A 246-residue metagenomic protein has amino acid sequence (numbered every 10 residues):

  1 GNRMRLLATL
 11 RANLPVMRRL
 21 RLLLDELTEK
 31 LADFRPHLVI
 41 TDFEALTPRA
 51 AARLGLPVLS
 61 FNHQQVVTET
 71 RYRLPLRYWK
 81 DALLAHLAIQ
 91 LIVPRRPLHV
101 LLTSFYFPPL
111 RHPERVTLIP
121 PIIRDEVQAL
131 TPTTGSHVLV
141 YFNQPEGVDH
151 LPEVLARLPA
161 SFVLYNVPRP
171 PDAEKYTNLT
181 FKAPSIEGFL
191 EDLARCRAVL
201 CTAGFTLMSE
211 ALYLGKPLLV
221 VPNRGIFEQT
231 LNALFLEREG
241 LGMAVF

Functional and structural regions predicted by a protein language model:
G1-R35, N178: Phosphate/nucleotide-donor binding subsite
L22-L83: Conserved nucleotide-sugar donor-interacting segment of glycosyltransferase catalytic cores, predominantly GT-B
D33-R35, R95, T134, A194-R195: Alpha-helix C-terminal capping/helix-to-coil transition sites in glycosyltransferase folds
L38-F43, S60, E191-L231: A donor-sugar binding/catalytic signature common to diverse glycosyltransferases and related nucleotide-sugar
P48-R53, V93, F107-V116, A129-T133 (+3 more regions): Short loop/helix-cap segments at secondary-structure boundaries that form the rim of catalytic
E69-G147, Y165-P168: A nucleotide-sugar donor-handling region in carbohydrate enzymes
L76-Y78, P184, P217-F246: Nucleotide-sugar donor-binding patch of glycosyltransferase catalytic domains
I122-A198: Donor-nucleotide binding loops and adjacent catalytic segments primarily of GT-B fold Leloir glycosyltransferases
